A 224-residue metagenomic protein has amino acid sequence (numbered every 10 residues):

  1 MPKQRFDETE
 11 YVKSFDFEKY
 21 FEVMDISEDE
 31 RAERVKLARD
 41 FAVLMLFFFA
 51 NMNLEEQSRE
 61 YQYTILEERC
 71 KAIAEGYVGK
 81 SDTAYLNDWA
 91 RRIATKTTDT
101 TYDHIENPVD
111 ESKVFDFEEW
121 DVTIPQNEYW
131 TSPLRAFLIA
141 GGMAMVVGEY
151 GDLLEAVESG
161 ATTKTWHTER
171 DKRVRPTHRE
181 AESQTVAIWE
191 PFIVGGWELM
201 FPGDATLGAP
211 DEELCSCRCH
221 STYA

Functional and structural regions predicted by a protein language model:
M1-S159, T222-A224: N-terminal leader/targeting and assembly helices and adjacent pre-domain segments
P133-A224: Acidic, glycine-rich two-metal-ion catalytic cores of nucleic acid-processing enzymes
